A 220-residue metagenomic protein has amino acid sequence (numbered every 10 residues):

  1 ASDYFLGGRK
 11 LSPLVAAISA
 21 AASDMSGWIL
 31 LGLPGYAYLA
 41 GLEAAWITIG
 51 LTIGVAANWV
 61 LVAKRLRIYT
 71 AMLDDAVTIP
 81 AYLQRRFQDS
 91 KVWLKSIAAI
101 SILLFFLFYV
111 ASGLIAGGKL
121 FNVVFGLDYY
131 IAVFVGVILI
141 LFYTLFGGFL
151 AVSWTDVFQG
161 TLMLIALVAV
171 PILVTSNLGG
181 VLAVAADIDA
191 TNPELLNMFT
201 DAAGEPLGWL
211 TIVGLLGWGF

Functional and structural regions predicted by a protein language model:
Y4-G7, L11, L39-E43, F87-I97 (+3 more regions): Membrane-interfacial loop-to-transmembrane-helix junctions in polytopic alpha-helical membrane proteins
F5-D75, G204-F220: Membrane-interface helix-loop-helix modules in multi-pass membrane proteins
P13-S19, A81, R85-R86, Q159-L173: Small-residue-rich segments of transmembrane alpha-helices in multi-pass membrane proteins, especially helix faces
I18-A21, A98-L104, T155: Hydrophobic alpha-helical segments of secondary membrane carriers
W46-T144, T200-D201, G214-F220: Helix-loop-helix module between adjacent transmembrane segments
K119, V123-F125, I172-F220: Helix-loop-helix junctions that connect adjacent transmembrane segments in multi-pass membrane transporters
D128-N192: Alpha-helical multi-pass transmembrane bundles of energy-transducing inner-membrane proteins
